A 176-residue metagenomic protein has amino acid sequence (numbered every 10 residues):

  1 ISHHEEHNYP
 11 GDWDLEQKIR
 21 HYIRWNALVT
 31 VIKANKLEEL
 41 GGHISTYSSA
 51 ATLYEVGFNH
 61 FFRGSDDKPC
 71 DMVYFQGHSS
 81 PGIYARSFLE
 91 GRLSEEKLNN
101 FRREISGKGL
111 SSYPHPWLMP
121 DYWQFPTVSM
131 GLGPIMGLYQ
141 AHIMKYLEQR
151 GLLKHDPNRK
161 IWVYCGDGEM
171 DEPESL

Functional and structural regions predicted by a protein language model:
I1-N8, Q76: Terminal amphipathic helices with adjacent charged low-complexity linkers/tails
G11, L15-I23, A27-L37, T46-L176: Cofactor-binding active-site loop characterized by glycine-rich and histidine/acidic residues
